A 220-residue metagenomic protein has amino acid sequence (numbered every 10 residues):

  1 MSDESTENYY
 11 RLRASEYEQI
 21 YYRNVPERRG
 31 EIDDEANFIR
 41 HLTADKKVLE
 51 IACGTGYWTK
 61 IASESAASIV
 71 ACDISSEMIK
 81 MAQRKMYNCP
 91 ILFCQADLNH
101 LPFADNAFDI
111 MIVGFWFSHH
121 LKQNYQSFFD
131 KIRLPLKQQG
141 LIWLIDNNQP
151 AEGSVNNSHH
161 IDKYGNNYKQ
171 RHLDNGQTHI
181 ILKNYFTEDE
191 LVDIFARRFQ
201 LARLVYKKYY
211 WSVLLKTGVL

Functional and structural regions predicted by a protein language model:
M1-T43, T55-H100, Q123, W143-L220: Class I (Rossmann-like) S-adenosyl-L-methionine-dependent methyltransferase catalytic domain, capturing the SAM-binding
E50: Class I SAM-dependent methyltransferase core
S76, D105, S118: Active-site acidic-Proline motif in GNAT/NAT acetyltransferases
C89-I91, N106-A107, Q139: Short acidic capping loops at alpha-helix termini that bridge into adjacent secondary structure
F103-M111: A short acidic, Gly/Pro-enriched loop at the edge of an enzyme's catalytic core that lines a small-molecule cofactor
I110-N124: A short SAM/SAH-binding and catalytic strip from SAM-dependent methyltransferases
Q126-Q138: A short glycine-rich, Lys/Arg-flanked "PGG" loop and its adjoining helix->strand segment in the class I
